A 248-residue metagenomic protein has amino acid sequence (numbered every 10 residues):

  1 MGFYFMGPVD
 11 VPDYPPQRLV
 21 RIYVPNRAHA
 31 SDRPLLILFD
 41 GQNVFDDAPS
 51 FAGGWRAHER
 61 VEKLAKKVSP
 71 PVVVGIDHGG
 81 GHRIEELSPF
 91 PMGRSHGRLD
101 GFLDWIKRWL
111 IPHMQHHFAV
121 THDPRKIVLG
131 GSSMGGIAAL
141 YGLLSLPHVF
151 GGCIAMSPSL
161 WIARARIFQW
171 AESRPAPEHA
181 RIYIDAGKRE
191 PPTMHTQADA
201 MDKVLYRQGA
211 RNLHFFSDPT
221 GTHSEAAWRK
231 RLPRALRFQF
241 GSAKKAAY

Functional and structural regions predicted by a protein language model:
M1-Y248: Non-catalytic cap/lid and distal C-terminal segments of serine-dependent acyl enzymes
